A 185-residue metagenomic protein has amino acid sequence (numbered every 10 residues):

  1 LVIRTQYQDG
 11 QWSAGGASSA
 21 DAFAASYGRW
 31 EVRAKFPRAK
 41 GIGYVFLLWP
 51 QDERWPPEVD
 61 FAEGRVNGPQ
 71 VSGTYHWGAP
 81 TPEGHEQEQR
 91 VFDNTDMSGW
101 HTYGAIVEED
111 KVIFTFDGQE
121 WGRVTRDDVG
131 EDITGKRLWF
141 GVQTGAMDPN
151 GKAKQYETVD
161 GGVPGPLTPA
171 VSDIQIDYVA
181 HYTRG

Functional and structural regions predicted by a protein language model:
L1-G185: GH16 jelly-roll
